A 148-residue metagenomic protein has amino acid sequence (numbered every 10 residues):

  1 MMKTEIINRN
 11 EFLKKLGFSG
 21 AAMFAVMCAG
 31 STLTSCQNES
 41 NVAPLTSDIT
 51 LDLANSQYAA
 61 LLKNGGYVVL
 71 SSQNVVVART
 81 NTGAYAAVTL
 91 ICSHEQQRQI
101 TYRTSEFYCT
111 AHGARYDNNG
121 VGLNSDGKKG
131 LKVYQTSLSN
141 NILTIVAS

Functional and structural regions predicted by a protein language model:
M2-M27, S31-E39: N-terminal secretory signal peptides and thylakoid transit peptides that target proteins across membranes
Q37-R103, K132-S148: N-terminal pre-ligand scaffold of iron-sulfur
V75-V77, Y116, L123: Short, isolated positions in well-ordered beta-strands
I100-T104, A114-V121: Iron-sulfur (Fe-S) cluster-binding segments and ferredoxin-like electron-carrier domains, especially [2Fe-2S]
E106-G113, L123-K132: Short cysteine/histidine-rich metal-coordination sites, predominantly Zn2+-binding motifs
